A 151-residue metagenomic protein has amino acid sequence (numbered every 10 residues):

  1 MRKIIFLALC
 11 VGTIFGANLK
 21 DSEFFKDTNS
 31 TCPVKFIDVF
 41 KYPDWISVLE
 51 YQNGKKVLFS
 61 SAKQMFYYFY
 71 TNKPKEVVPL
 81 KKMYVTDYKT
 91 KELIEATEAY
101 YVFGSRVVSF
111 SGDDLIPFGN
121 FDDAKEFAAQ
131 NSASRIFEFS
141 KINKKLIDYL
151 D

Functional and structural regions predicted by a protein language model:
I4-T13: Sec-dependent N-terminal signal peptides
A17-L58, K63-D151: Intrinsically disordered, low-complexity linkers and terminal regions that flank or interleave Cys/His-based
